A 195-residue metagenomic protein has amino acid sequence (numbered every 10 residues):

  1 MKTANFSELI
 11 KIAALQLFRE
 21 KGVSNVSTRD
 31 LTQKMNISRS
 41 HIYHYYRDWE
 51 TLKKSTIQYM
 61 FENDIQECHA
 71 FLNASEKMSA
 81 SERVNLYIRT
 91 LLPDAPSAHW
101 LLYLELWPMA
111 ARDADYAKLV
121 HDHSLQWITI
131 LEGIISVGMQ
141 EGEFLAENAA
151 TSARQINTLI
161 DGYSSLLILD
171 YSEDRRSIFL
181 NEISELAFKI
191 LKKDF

Functional and structural regions predicted by a protein language model:
M1, R47-T51, E76, A111 (+3 more regions): Residues in soluble alpha-helical coiled-coils and helical-bundle/repeat scaffolds
M1-N5, F195: N-terminal intrinsically disordered/low-complexity leader segments
L9, A13, L17-T51, S55: Helix-turn-helix
L9, A13-E20, E67-F71, L102 (+2 more regions): Solvent-exposed, amphipathic alpha-helical segments
S55, H69-A98, S152-I156, L180: Hydrophobic alpha-helical connector segments
Q58-I65: Short, basic, alpha-helical segments at the C-terminal edge of helix-turn-helix-like DNA-binding modules
R83, A95-D115: Amphipathic alpha-helical segments used for helix-helix packing
A117-H121, L125, M139-A187, D194-F195: Hydrophobic/aromatic-rich alpha-helical bundle segments in the mid-to-C-terminal region
